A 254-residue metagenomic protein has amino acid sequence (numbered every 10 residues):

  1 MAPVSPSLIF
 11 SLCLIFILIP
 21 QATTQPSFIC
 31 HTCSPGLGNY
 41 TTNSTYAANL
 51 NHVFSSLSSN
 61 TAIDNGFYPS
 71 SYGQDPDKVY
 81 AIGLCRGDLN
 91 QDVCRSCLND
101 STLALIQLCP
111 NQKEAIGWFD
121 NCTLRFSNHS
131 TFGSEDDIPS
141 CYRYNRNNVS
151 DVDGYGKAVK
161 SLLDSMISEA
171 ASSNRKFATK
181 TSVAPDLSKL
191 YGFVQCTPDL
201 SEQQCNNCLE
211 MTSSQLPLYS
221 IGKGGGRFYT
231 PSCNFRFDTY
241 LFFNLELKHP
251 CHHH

Functional and structural regions predicted by a protein language model:
A2-H254: Extracellular secretory-pathway ectodomains and N-terminal mature segments of eukaryotic proteins
